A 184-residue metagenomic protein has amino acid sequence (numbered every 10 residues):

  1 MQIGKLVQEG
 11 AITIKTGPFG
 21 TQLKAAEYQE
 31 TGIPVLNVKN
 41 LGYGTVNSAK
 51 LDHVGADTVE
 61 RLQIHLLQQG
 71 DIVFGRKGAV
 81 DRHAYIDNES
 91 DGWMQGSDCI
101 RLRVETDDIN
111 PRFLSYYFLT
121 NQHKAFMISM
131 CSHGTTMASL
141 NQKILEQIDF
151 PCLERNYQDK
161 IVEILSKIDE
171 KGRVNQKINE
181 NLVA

Functional and structural regions predicted by a protein language model:
M1, G92-I100, R112, S132-V162 (+1 more regions): A short glycine-rich beta-alpha junction/loop motif
M1-F19, Q147-A184: Non-catalytic DNA-recognition/assembly elements of restriction-modification systems
G4-E27, K39-I72: Sequence-specific dsDNA recognition surfaces
G32, K50, G96-D98: A generic structural signal for short beta-strands and their flanking turns/coil linkers
N37-V38, A56-L119: A short beta-sheet element
G42, A79, E154: Flexible, active-site-proximal loop/turn residues at the rims of small-molecule/cofactor binding pockets and catalytic
